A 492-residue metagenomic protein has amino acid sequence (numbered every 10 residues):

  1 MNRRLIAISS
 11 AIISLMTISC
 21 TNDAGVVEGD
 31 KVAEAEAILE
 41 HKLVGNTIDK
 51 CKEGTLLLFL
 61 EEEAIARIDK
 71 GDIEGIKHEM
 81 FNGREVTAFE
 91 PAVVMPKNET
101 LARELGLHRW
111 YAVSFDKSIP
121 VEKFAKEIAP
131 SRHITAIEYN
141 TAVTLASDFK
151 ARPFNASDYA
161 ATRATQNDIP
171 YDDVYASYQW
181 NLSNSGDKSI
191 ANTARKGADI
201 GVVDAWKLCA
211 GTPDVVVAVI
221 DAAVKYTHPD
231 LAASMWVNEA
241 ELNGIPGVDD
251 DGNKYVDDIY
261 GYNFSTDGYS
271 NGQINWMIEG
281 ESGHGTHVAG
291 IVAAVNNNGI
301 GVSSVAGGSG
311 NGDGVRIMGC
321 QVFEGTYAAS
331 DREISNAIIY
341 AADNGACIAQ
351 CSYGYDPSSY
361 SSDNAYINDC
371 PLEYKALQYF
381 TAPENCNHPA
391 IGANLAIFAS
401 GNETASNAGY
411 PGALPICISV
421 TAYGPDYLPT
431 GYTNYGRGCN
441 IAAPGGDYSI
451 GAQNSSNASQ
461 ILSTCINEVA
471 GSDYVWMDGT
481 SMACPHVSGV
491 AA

Functional and structural regions predicted by a protein language model:
M16-S19: C-terminal motif of bacterial Sec signal peptides marking the signal peptidase cleavage site
T21-A24, K207, T212-P213, D230 (+7 more regions): Substrate-binding/access-modulating region of protease and related hydrolase catalytic domains
V27-A160, D204: Inhibitory N-terminal propeptides of secreted protease zymogens
L56-L58, Y111-A112, A136-E138, V216-I220 (+14 more regions): Structural recognition of the beta-strand scaffold that forms the well-ordered cores of secreted hydrolase catalytic
E99, P153-A198, E239-Y255, T266-E281 (+3 more regions): Surface-exposed intrinsically disordered loops and tails
T100-H108, A129-V216, V224-D230, S234 (+2 more regions): Protease zymogen maturation seam
R132-T135, R195-Y269, T286-I291, V295 (+2 more regions): Acidic-leg catalytic submotif of subtilisin-like serine proteases
D221, G409-A492: Extracellular S/T/G-rich loop segment that most often corresponds to the catalytic His/Ser-adjacent loop
